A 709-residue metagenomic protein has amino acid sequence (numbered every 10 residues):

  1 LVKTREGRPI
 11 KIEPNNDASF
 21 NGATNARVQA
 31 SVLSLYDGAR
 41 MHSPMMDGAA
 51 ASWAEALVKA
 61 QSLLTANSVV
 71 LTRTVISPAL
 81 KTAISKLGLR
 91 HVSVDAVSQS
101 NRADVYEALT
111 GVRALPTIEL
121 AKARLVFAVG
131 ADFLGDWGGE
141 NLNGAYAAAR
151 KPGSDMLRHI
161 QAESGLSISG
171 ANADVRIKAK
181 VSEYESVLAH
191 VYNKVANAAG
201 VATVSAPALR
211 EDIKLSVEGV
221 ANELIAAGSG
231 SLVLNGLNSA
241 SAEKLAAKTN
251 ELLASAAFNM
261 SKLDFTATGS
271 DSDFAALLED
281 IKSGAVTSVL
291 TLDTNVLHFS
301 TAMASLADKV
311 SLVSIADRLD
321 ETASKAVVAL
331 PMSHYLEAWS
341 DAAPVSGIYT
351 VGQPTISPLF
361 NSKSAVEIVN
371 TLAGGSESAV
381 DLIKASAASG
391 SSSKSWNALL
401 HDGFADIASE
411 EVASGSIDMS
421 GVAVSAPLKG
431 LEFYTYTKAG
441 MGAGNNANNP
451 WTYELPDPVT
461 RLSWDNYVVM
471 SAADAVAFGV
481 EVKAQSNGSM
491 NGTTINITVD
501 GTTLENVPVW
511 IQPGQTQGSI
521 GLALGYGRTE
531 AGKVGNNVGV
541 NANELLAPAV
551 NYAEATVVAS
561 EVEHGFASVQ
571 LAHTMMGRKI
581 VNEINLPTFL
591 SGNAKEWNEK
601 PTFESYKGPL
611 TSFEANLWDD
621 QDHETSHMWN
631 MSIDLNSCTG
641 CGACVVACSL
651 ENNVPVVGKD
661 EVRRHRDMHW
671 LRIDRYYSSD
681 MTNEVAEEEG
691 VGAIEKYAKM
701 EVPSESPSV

Functional and structural regions predicted by a protein language model:
L1-E211, L462-N466, A473-A477, V482-V709: N-terminal export/assembly segments and adjacent metallocofactor-ligating motifs of anaerobic energy-metabolism
V69-L71, V126-G130, I160, L232-L234 (+4 more regions): Structural motif
D136-M156, S300-S314, I348-V351: A short, gly/pro- and small-residue-rich
A162-S167, I315-E321: Short, polar loop motifs at secondary-structure junctions
V175-I281, S389-W396: Active-site phosphate/pyrophosphate-binding segments
V201, S357-E411, D660: N-terminal leader/propeptide and maturation segments of large enzyme subunits in energy/redox metabolism and hydrolases
R318-G352, M668, I673: Flexible glycine/proline-rich, aromatic-decorated loop/lid segments
S389-L462: Long, low-complexity segments enriched in small/aliphatic residues
